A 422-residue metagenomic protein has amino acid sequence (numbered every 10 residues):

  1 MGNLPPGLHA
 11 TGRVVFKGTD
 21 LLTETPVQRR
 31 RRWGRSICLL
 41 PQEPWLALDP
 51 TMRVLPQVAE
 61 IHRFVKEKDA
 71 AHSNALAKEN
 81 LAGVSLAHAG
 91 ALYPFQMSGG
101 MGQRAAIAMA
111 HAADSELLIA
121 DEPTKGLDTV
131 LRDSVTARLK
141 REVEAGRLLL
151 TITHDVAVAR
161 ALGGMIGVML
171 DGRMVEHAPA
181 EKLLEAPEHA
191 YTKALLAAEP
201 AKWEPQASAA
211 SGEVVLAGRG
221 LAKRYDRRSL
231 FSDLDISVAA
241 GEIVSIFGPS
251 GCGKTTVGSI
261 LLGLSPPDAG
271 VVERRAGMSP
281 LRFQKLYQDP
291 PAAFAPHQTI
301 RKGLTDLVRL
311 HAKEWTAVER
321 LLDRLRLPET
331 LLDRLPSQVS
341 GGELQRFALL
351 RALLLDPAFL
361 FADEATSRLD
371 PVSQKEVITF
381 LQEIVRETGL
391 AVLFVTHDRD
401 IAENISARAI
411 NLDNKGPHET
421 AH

Functional and structural regions predicted by a protein language model:
P6-H9, D20-C38, F64, L183-P187 (+5 more regions): ABC ATPase NBD coupling module
P50-F64, D289, H297-A312: Q-loop/switch helix immediately C-terminal to the Walker
N80-F95, L321-S337: Conserved ABC nucleotide-binding domain
T153-H154, T396-H397: H-loop/switch region of ABC-family ATPase nucleotide-binding domains
A161-V168, N404-N411: Conserved catalytic segment of ABC-fold P-loop ATPases
H177-A178, T420: ABC ATPase "signature
